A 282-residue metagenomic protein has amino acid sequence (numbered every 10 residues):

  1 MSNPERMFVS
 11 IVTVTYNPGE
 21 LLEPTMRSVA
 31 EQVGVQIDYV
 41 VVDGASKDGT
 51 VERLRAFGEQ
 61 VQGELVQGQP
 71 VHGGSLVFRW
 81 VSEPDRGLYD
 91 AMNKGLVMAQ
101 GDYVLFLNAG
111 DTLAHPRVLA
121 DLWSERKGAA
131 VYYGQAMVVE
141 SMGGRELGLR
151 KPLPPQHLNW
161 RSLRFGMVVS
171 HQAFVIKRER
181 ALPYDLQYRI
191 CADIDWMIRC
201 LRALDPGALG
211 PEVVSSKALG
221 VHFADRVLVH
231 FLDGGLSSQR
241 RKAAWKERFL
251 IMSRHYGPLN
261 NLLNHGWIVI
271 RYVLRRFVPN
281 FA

Functional and structural regions predicted by a protein language model:
M1-S238: Nucleotide-sugar donor-binding/catalytic module of glycosyltransferases that assemble extracellular/cell-envelope
G58, Q239-A244, R276-A282: Short, charged low-complexity intrinsically disordered segments located at boundaries of structured domains
G63, Q156-W160, E212, A244-H255 (+1 more regions): Short, Lys/Arg-enriched charge-dense amphipathic segments
R226, F231-D233, S238-N260: Catalytic core of nucleotide-sugar-dependent glycosyltransferases
F249, S253-A282: Membrane-proximal basic amphipathic "stem/tether" segments
